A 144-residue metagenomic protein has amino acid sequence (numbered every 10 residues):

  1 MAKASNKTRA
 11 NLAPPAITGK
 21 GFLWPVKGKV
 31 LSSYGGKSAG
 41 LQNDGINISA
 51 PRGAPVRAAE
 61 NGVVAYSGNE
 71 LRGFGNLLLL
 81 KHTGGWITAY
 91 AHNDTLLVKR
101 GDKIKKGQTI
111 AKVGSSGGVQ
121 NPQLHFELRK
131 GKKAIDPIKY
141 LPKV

Functional and structural regions predicted by a protein language model:
M1-F74, I135: Surface-exposed, glycine-biased beta-strand/turn segments
L31, S49, K81, A91 (+2 more regions): Residue-level detector of conserved, well-ordered beta-strand and adjacent loop positions that form binding/recognition
S33, S67-G68, N93-L96, V113-S116: Residue-level recognition of beta-strand microenvironments
G45-S49, N76-H82, H125-E127: Short, acidic/hydrophobic/Gly-rich beta-strand patch recurrent on exposed beta strands that often constitutes part
A54, G84-I87, K133: Short acidic/polar mixed-charge low-complexity motifs
P55-V64, V98-V113: Short, well-structured beta-strand-loop connectors
S67, T83-G107: Short histidine-centered loop motifs in beta-beta connectors
D102-V144: Conserved, short, structured surface segments that act as functional micro-motifs
